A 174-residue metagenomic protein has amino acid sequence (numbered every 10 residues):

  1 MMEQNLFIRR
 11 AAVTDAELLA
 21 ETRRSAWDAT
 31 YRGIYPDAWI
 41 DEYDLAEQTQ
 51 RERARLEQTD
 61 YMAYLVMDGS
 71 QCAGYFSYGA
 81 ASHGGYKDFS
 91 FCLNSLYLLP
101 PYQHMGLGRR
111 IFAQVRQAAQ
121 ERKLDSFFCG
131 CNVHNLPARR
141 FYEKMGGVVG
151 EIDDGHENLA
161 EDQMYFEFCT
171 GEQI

Functional and structural regions predicted by a protein language model:
E3, Y64, F89-F91, D125-R139 (+1 more regions): C-terminal "cap" of GNAT-fold acetyltransferases
L6, R10-T14, E21-I34, A38-P101 (+4 more regions): Acetyl-CoA-dependent GNAT
T14-D15, G106: Short helix-adjacent coil turns
L18, R110, P137: Charged catalytic carboxylate motif
S70, G74, G106-G108, G146: Conserved phosphate-binding and hydrolysis motifs of nucleotide-dependent enzymes
L99-P101, M105, V133-H134: Active-site acidic-Proline motif in GNAT/NAT acetyltransferases
H104-Q117, R140-K144: Conserved acetyl-CoA-binding loop-helix of GNAT-fold acetyltransferases
M105, R122-D125: Short coil/turn segments at alpha/beta junctions that flank glycine-rich nucleotide-binding fingerprints
